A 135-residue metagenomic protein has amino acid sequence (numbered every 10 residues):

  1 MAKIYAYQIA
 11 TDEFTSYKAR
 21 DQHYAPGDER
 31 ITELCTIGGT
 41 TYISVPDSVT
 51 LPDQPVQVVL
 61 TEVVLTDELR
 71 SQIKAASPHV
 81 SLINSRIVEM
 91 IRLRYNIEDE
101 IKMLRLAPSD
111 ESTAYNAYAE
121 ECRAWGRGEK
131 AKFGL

Functional and structural regions predicted by a protein language model:
A2-Y5, I9-L135: A preference for well-ordered globular domain cores that mediate specific macromolecular interactions or catalysis
